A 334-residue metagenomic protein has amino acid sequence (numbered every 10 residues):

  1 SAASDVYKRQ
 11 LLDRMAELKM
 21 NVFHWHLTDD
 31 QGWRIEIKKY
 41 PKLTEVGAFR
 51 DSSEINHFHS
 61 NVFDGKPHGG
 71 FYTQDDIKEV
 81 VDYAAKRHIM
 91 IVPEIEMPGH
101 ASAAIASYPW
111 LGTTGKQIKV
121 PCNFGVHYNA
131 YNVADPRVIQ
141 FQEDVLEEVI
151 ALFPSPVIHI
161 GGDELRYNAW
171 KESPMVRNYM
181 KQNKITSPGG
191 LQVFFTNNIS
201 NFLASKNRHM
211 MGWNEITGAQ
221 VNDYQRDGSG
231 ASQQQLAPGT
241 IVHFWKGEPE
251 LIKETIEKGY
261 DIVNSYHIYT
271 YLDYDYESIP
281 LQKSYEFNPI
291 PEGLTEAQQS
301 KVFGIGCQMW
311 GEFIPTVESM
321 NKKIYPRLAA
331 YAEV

Functional and structural regions predicted by a protein language model:
A2-Y7: Short, small-residue-biased leader/transition segments that mark boundaries at the very start of proteins
R9-D30: Catalytic domains of carbohydrate-active enzymes, especially glycoside hydrolases
M15, I91, I160, L203 (+2 more regions): Conserved, mostly hydrophobic/aromatic
K19-N21, A85-I89, P154-I158, K206-R208 (+3 more regions): Short, well-ordered coil/turn segments that N-cap beta-strands
L27-Q31, K39, I95-A101, E164-R166 (+4 more regions): Active-site-proximal loop/turn and secondary-structure-junction residues that shape catalytic pockets, frequently
Q31-K86, A101-Q140, N168-P188, V193: Aromatic- and acidic-residue-enriched carbohydrate-binding clefts of CAZyme catalytic domains
A104, P109, K119-G239, W245-E248 (+1 more regions): Active-site neighborhood of glycoside hydrolase catalytic domains
M210-V334: Flexible, acidic glycine-rich loops studded with aromatic residues
